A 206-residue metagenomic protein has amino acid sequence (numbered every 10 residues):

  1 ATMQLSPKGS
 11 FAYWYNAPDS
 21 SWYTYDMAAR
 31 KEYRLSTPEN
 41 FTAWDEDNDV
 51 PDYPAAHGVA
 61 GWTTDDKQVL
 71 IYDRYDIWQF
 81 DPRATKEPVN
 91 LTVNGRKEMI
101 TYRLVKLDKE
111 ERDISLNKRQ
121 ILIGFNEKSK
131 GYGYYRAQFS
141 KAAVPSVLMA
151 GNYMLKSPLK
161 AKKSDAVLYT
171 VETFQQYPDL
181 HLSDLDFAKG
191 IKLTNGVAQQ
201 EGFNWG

Functional and structural regions predicted by a protein language model:
A1, Y13-E32, N40-A56, L70-W78 (+4 more regions): A flexible loop/linker signature enriched in serine peptidases of the S9 family
M3-F11, N16, A60-Q68, E111-K118 (+2 more regions): Blade-terminus and WD-like Trp-Asp/Gly-His loop motifs, strongest in beta-propeller folds
A12, W22, L35, A60-W62 (+7 more regions): Generic structural hydrophobic/aromatic packing signal, biased to beta-strands
M27-E32, D81-V89, Q138-F139, D184-G190: Short loop/turn segments immediately following beta-strands, especially the blade-tip and inter-blade linker loops
R30-A55, V89-R112, N152-Y153, T194-G206: Surface-exposed loop and turn segments in beta-propeller and other repeat-based domains that flank or scaffold
W78-Y102, F139-A150: C-terminal/domain-terminus segments
Y102-G206: Non-catalytic accessory segments flanking enzyme active sites
